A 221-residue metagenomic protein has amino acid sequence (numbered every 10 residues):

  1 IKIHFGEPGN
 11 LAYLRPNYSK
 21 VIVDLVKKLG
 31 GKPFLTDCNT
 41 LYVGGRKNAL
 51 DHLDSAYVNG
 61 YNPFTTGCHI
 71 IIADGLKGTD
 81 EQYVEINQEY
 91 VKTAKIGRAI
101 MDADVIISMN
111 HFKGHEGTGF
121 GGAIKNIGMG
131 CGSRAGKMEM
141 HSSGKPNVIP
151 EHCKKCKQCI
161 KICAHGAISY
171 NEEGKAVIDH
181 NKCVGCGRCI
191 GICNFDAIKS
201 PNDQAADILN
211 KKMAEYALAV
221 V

Functional and structural regions predicted by a protein language model:
F5: Nucleotide-activated donor-dependent transferases that construct or modify glycoconjugates
P8-S19, K28-D37, Y42-V221: Extended, low-polarity segments enriched in aliphatic/aromatic residues
